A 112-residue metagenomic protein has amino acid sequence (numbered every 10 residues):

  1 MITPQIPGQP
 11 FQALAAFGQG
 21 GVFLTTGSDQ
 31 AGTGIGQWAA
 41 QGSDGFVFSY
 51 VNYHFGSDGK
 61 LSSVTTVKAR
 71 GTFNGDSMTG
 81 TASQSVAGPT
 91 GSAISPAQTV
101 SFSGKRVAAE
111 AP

Functional and structural regions predicted by a protein language model:
M1-G8: Tryptophan-anchored aromatic micro-motifs
I6, H54-G56, V86-G88: Short glycine/acidic-enriched loop and turn motifs that connect beta-strands
P10-A15, G21-S28: Long, non-catalytic architectural segments outside compact domain cores
Q12-L14, I35-Q37, T66-R70, A97-S103: Well-ordered beta-strand positions in beta-sheet-rich domains
F17-Q19, A40-Q41, F73, R106: Generic beta-strand structural signal
S28-T81: Contiguous, well-ordered beta-strand patches that form the walls/edges of small beta-barrel/beta-sandwich domains
Q84-P112: Edge beta-strand at a domain terminus
